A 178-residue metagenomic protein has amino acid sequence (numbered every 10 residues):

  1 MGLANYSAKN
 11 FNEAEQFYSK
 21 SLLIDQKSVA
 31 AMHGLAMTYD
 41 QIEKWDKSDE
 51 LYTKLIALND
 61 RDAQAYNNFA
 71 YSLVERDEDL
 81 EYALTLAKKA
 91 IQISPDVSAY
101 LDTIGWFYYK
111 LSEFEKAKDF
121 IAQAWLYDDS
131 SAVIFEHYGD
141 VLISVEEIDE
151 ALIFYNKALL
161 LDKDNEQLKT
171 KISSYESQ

Functional and structural regions predicted by a protein language model:
L3, M37, Y71-S72, W106 (+2 more regions): Residue-level recognition of tetratricopeptide repeat
Y6, H33, D40, V74-E75 (+2 more regions): Position-specific recognition of the canonical hydrophobic site in helix A of tetratricopeptide repeat
K20-L23, K54-A57, K89-Q92, Q123-L126 (+1 more regions): Conserved structural position within tetratricopeptide repeats
